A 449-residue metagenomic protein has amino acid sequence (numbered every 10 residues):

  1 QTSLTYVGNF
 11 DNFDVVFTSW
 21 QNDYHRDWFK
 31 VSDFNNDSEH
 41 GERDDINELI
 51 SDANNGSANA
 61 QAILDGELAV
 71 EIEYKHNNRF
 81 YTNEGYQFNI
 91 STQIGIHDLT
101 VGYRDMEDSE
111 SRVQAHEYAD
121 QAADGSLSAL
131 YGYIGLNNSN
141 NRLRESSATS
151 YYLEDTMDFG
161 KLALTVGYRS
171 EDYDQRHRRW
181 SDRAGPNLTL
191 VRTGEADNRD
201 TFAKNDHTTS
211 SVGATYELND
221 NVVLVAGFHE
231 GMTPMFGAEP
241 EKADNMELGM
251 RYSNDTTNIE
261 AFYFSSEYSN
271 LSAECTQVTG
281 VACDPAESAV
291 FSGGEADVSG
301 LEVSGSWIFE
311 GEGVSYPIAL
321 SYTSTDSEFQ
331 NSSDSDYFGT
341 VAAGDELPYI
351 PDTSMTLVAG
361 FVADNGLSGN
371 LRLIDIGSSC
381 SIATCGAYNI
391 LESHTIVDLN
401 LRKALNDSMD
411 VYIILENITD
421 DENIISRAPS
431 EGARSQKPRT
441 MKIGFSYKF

Functional and structural regions predicted by a protein language model:
Q1, V31-K75, E117-S139, Q175-N205 (+4 more regions): Solvent-exposed loop segments that connect transmembrane elements
Q1-S109, N258-E260: Outer-membrane beta-barrel domain signature, strongest for Gram-negative TonB-dependent receptors and also present
T5-N9, D14-W20, Y24-W28, S32 (+3 more regions): Membrane-embedded beta-barrel scaffold of Gram-negative outer-membrane proteins
Y6-G8, T92-I94, T156-F159, D206 (+7 more regions): Residue-level signature of outer-membrane beta-barrel architecture
F10, Q21-H25, I94, D105-S109 (+11 more regions): Transmembrane beta-strands of outer-membrane beta-barrel pores
E73, D98-V222, T233-G237, A319: Signature of Gram-negative outer-membrane beta-barrel scaffolds
I96, D158-L164, Y173, A289-T384 (+2 more regions): Gram-negative outer-membrane beta-barrel transporters
T215, P240, M246, P317-I318 (+1 more regions): Conserved C-terminal beta-signal and adjacent last beta-strands/turns of outer-membrane beta-barrel proteins
